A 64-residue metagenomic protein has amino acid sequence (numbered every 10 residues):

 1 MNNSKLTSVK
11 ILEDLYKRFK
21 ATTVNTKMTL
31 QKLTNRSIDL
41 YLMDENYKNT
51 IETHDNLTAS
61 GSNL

Functional and structural regions predicted by a protein language model:
M1-I11, K20-T23, M28-Q31: Short Lys/Arg-rich basic patches
K17, L40: Active-site micro-motifs of SAM-dependent methyltransferase domains
M43-L64: Short, positively charged interaction helices/loops
